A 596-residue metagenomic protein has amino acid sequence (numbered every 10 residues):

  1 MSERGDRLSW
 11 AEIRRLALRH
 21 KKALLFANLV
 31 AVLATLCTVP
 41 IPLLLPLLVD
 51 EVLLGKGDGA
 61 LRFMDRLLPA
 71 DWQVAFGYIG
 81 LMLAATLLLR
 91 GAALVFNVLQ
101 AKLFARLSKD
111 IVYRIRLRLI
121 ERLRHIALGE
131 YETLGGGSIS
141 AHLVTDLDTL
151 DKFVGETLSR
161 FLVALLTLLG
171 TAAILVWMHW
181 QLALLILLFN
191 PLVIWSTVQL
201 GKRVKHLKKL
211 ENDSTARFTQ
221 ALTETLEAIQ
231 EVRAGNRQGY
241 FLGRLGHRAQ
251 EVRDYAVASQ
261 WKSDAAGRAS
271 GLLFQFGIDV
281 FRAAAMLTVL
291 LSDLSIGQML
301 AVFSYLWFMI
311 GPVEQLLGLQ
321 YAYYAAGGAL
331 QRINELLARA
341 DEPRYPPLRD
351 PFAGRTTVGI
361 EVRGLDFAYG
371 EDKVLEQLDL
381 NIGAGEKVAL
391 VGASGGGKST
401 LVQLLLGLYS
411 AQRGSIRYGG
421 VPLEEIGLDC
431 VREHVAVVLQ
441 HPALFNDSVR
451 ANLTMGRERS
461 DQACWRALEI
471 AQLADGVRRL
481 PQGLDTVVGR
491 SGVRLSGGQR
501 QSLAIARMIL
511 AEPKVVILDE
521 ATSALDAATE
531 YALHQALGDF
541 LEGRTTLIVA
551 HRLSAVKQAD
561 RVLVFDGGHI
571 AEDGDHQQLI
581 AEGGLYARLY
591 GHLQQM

Functional and structural regions predicted by a protein language model:
M1-I41, L53-M82, F96, Q100-F104 (+12 more regions): Membrane-integrated ABC transporters
L8-S9, A17, F104, R122-L168 (+2 more regions): Juxtamembrane loop-to-helix connectors within ABC transporter transmembrane domains
L24-L36, S159-L210, A283-L294, G311: Transmembrane helices of ABC transporter permease
A85-A93, N97, N190-W195, S263-I278 (+2 more regions): Hydrophobic alpha-helical segments in the permease module
L134-G137, L210-S259, L348: Loop segments that connect adjacent transmembrane helices in multi-pass transporters
A234-R237, W261, F274, F308-L336: Cytosolic ends of transmembrane helices, especially the final helix of ABC transmembrane type-1 domains
A353-M596: ABC-type nucleotide-binding domain
